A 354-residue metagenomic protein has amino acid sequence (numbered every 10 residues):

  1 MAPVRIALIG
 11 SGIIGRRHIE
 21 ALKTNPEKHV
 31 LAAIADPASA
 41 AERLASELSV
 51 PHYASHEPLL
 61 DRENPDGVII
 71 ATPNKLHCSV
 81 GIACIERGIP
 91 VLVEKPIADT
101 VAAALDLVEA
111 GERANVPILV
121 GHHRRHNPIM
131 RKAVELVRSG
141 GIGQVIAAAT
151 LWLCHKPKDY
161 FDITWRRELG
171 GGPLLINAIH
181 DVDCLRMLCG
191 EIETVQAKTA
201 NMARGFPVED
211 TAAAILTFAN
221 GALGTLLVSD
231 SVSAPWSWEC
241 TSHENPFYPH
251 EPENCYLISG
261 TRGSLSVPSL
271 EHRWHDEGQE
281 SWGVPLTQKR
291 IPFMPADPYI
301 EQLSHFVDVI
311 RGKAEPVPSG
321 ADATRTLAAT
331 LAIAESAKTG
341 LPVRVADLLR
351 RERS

Functional and structural regions predicted by a protein language model:
M1-L48: N-terminal Rossmann-like dinucleotide-binding module
M1-P3, L8, G67-I69, V267-P268 (+1 more regions): C-terminal helix-rich "cap/oligomerization" subdomain common to oxidoreductases
P3, H29-L31, P65, V145 (+1 more regions): Core-facing hydrophobic residues within beta-strands of well-ordered domains
H18, L48-A110: Beta-loop-alpha module in the N-terminal Rossmann-like domain of NAD(P)-dependent dehydrogenases, especially those
A54, I70, V93, I118-V120 (+3 more regions): Hydrophobic residues in well-ordered beta-strands that form the structural core
P117, R124-L216, G340: Predominantly a Rossmann-like dinucleotide-binding segment in NAD(P)-dependent oxidoreductases
G205-E209, A219-E301: NAD(P)-dinucleotide binding in Rossmann-like oxidoreductases
